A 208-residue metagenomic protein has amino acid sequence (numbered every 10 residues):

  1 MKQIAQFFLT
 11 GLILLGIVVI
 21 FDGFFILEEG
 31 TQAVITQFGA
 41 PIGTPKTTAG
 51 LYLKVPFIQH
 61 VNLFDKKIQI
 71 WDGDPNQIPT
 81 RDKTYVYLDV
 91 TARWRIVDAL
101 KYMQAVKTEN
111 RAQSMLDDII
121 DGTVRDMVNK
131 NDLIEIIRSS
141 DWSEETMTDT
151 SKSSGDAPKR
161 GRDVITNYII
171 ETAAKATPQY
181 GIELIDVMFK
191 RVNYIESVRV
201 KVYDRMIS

Functional and structural regions predicted by a protein language model:
M1-Q3, L14, I70-D72, E171: Short leucine-rich amphipathic alpha-helices used at interfaces
K2-G23: Single-pass alpha-helical transmembrane signal-anchor segments
L14-L15, D72-G73, L100, S153 (+2 more regions): General secondary-structure edge motif
F21-N129: Hydrophobic membrane-anchoring helix/hairpin
T80-D82, Y87-L88, R93-W94, A112-V198: Amphipathic, coiled-coil-like alpha-helical scaffolding segments used for oligomerization/assembly
K101-Y102, E196-V202: Short acidic, Gly/Pro-enriched loop/turn segments at secondary-structure junctions
